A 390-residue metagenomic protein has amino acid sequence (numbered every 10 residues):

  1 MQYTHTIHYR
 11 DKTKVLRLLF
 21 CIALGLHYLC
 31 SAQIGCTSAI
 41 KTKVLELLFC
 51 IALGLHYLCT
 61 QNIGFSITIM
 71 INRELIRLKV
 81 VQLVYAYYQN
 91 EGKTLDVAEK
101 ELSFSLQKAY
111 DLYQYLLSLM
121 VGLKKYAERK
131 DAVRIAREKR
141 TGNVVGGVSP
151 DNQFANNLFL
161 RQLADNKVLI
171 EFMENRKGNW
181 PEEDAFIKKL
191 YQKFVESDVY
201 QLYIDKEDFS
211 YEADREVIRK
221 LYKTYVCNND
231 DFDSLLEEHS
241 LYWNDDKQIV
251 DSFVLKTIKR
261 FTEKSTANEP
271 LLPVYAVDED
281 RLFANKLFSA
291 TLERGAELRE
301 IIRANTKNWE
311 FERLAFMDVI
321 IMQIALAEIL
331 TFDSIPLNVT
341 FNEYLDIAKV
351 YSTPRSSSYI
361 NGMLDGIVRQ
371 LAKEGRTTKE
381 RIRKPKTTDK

Functional and structural regions predicted by a protein language model:
Y3, L18, L47: Cationic, low-complexity basic patches in intrinsically disordered or flexible, solvent-exposed regions
Y3-D11, H27, Y57, N62: Intrinsic-disorder-associated, low-complexity terminal segments enriched in Asp/Asn/His/Tyr and depleted of Lys/Arg
H8-Y9, V15, C30-Q33: Long, low-complexity, intrinsically disordered N-terminal extensions of eukaryotic proteins, enriched
T13-V15, A23-G25, T42-V44, A52-G54 (+1 more regions): Low-complexity, intrinsically disordered tandem-repeat tracts enriched in small residues
F20, F49-I51, G64-I67: Short, low-structural-confidence N-terminal segments
G64-K390: Class I Rossmann-like S-adenosyl-L-methionine
